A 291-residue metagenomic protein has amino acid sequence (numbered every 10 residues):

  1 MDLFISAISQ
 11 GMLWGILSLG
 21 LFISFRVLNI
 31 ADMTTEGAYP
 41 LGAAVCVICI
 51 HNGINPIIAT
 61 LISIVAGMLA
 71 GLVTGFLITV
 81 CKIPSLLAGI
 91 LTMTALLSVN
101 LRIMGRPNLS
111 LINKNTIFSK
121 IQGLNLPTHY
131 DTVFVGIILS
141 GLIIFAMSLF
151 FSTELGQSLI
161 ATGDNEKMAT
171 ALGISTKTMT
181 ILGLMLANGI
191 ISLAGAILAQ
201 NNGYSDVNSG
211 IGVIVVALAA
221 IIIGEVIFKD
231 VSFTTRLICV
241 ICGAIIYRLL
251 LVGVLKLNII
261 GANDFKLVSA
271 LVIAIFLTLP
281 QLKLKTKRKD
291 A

Functional and structural regions predicted by a protein language model:
L3-N55, T60, L77-C81, I222-K229: Single transmembrane alpha-helix segments in multi-pass membrane proteins
Q10, S85-L86, T132-I137, T180 (+3 more regions): Loop-to-transmembrane alpha-helix initiation sites
L21, I54-T94, S140-G141, G243 (+1 more regions): Alpha-helical transmembrane segments within multi-pass membrane transporters and channels
L28-A31, L72-L111, Q122, G203-V207 (+2 more regions): Short loop segments and helix-boundary regions at transmembrane helix junctions of multi-pass inner-membrane proteins
A70, T128-I214: Helix-loop-helix "hairpin" substructures at the membrane interface of multi-pass membrane proteins
S85, G89-L91, L96-S152, L182 (+3 more regions): Transmembrane helix-bundle core of multi-pass membrane transporters and related energy-transducing complexes
D164-A171, S175-T178, V231, I238 (+1 more regions): Cytosolic-side transmembrane-helix boundaries in multi-pass membrane proteins
I191, G195-L267: Transmembrane alpha-helical segments in multi-pass inner-membrane proteins
